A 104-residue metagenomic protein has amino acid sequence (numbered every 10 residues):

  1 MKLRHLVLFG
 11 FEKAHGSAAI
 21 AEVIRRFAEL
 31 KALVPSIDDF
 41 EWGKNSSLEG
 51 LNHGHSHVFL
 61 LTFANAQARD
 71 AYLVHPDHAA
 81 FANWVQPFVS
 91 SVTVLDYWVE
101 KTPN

Functional and structural regions predicted by a protein language model:
M1-S56, A64-V74, Y97-N104: Short S/T/G/P-rich N-terminal loop/turn motif that feeds into the first structured element of a domain
A28-K31, D77-N83, V89: A common structural junction motif
S36-I37, V89-S91: A generic structural signal for alpha->beta connector loops
T62-F63, F88: Conserved catalytic core of Hanks-type protein kinase domains
